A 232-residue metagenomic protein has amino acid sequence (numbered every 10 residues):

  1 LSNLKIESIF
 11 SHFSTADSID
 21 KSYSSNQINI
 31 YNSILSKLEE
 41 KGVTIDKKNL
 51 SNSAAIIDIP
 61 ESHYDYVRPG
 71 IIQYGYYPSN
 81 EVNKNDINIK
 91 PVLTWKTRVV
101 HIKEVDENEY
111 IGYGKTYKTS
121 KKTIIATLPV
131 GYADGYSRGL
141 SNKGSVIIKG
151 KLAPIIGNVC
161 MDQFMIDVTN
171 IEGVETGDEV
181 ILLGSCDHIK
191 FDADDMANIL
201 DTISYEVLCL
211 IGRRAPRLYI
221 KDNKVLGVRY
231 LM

Functional and structural regions predicted by a protein language model:
L1-R98, V105-D106, V228: Active-site loop/helix belt of alpha/beta enzymes
T97-V99, A153-P154: Small-residue-enriched segments and motifs
E104-M232: C-terminal accessory subdomain/extension
